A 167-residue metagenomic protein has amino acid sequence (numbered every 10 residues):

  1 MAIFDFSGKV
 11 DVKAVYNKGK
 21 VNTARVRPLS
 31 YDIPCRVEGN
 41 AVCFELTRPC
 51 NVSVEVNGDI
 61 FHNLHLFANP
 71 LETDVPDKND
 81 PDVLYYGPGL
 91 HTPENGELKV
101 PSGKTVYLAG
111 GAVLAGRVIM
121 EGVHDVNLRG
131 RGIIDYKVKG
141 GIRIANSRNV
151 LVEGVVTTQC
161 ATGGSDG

Functional and structural regions predicted by a protein language model:
M1-V15, E72-D82: Extracellular ectodomain segments of secreted/surface proteins
V12-R36, V83, G87: Change to "...patches in solvent-exposed regions of secreted, membrane-anchored, or virion-exposed structural
V26-P81, P93-K99, A115-R117, E121-D125 (+1 more regions): Extended acidic/polar, glycine-enriched regions that form or flank non-catalytic beta-rich accessory modules
F44-L46, H91-T105, V113-R129, D135-V150 (+1 more regions): Extracellular beta-strand-rich solenoid/capping regions of secreted or surface-exposed proteins that bind or remodel
S53-E55, Y85, T105-Y107, N127-R129: Short, conserved beta-strand segments within well-ordered enzyme catalytic domains that often line or immediately flank
V83-Y85, T92, G154: An acidic, phosphate/nucleotide-engaging active-site surface
